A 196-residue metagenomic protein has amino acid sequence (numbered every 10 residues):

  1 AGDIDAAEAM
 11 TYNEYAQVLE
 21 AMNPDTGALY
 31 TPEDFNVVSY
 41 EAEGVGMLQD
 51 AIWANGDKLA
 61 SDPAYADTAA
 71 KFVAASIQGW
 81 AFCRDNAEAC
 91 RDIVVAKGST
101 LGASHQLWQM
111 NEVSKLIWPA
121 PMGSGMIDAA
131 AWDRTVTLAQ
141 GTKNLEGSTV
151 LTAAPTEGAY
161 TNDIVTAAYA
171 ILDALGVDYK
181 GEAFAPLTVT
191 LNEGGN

Functional and structural regions predicted by a protein language model:
G2-T100: Pocket-lining segment of extracytoplasmic ligand-binding domains
P24, P32, P63, P119-P121 (+2 more regions): Proline-rich intrinsically disordered, low-complexity coils
D34-V38, M47-A51, S99, P121-I127 (+1 more regions): Short, exposed beta-strand "edge-strand" segments with a Pro/Gly-rich flavor and a Y/T-containing core
A42-G44, I117, M122, A174: Homeobox/homeodomain signature
D62-G147: Secondary-structure end/capping motifs
D133-N196: Conserved C-terminal helix/tail region of periplasmic/extracytoplasmic solute-binding proteins
